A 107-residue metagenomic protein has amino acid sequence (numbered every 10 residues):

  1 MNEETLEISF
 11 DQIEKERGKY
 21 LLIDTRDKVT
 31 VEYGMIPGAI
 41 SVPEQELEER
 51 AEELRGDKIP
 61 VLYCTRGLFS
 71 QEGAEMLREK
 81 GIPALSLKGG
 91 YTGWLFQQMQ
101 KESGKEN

Functional and structural regions predicted by a protein language model:
M1-L21, D27-I59, L68-N107: Rhodanese-like catalytic fold shared by cysteine-dependent sulfurtransferases and DSP/PTP-type phosphatases
Y63-C64: Short, surface-exposed ligand- or partner-binding patches at beta-edge/loop junctions that are enriched in aromatics
